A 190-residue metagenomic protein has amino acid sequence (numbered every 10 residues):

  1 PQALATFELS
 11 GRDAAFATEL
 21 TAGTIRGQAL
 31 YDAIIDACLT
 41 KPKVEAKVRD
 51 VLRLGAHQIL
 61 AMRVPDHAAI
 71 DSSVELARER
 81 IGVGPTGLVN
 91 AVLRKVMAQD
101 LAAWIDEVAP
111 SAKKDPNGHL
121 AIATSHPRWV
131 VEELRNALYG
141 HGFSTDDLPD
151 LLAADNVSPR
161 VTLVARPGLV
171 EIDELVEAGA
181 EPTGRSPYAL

Functional and structural regions predicted by a protein language model:
P1-L190: Class I Rossmann-like S-adenosyl-L-methionine
